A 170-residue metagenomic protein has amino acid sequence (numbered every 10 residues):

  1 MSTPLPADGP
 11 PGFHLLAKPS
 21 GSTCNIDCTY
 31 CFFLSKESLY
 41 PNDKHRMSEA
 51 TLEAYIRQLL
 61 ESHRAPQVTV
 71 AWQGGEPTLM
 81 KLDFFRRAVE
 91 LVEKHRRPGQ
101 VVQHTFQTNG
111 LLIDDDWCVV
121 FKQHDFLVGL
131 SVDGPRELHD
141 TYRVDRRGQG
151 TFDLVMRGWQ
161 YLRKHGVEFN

Functional and structural regions predicted by a protein language model:
M1-F13: Short, charged low-complexity linear segments at domain edges
S2-L5, T51-Y55: Short, motif-level signal for alpha-helix interfacial/capping segments enriched in acidic residues and aromatics/proline
P10-A50: Canonical Radical SAM [4Fe-4S] cluster-binding loop centered on the CxxxCxxC motif and its immediate flanking residues
P19, G74-G75, T108: Short glycine-centered, acidic/aromatic-flanked micro-motifs in structured strand/loop junctions that mark active-site
S22, S38, P77-T78, L111-L112: A short acidic, glycine/proline-enriched capping/turn motif at secondary-structure boundaries, especially helix N-cap
L34-E37, W72-E76, R143: Short, histidine-centered active-site or binding-site loop motifs used for metal coordination, general acid-base
D43-M47, P77, R147: Pocket-edge positions in alpha/beta enzyme catalytic cores
I56-R57, E61-A71, M80-N170: Radical SAM/AdoMet-radical enzyme domain recognition
